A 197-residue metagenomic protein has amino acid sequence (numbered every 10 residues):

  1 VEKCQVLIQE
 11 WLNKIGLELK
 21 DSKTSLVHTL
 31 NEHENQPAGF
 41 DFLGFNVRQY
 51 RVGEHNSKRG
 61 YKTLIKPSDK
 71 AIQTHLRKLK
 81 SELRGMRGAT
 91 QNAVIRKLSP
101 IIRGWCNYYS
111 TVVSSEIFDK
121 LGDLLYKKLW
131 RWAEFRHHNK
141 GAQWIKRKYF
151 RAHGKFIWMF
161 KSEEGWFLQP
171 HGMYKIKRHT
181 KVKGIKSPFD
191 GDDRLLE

Functional and structural regions predicted by a protein language model:
V1-E197: Non-catalytic terminal/accessory segments
